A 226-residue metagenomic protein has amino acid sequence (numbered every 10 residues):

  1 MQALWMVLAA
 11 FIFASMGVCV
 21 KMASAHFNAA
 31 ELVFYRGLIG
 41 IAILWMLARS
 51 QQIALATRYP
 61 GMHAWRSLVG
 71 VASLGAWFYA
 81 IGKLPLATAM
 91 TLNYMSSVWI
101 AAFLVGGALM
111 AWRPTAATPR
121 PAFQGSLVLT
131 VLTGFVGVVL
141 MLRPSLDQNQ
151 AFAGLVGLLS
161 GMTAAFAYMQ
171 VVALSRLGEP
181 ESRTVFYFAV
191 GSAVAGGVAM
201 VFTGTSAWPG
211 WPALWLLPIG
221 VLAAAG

Functional and structural regions predicted by a protein language model:
M1-A9, I53-F78, F152-S160, A207-A225: Loop-to-transmembrane-helix transition segments
M1-E31, V131-L132, V136, L146-A173 (+2 more regions): Glycine-/small-residue-enriched transmembrane alpha-helix faces in small-molecule transporters and effluxers
Q2, F27-A72, I100, T163-A167 (+1 more regions): Transmembrane alpha-helices of multi-pass small-molecule transport proteins
A10-S15, W45, S67, V71-G75 (+5 more regions): Hydrophobic/small/kink-forming positions within alpha-helical transmembrane segments of polytopic membrane proteins
H26, A80-K83, R120, D147 (+1 more regions): Helix-loop interface residues and adjacent transmembrane-helix termini in multi-pass membrane transporters, primarily
E31-L38, Y79-A117: Specific alpha-helical transmembrane segments that line the substrate/conduction pathway and gating interfaces
L44, M141, S145-T203: Transmembrane alpha-helical segments that form core, pore/gating elements of small-molecule transporters/exporters
A102-V105, A122-R143: Hydrophobic transmembrane alpha-helices of multi-pass small-molecule transport proteins
